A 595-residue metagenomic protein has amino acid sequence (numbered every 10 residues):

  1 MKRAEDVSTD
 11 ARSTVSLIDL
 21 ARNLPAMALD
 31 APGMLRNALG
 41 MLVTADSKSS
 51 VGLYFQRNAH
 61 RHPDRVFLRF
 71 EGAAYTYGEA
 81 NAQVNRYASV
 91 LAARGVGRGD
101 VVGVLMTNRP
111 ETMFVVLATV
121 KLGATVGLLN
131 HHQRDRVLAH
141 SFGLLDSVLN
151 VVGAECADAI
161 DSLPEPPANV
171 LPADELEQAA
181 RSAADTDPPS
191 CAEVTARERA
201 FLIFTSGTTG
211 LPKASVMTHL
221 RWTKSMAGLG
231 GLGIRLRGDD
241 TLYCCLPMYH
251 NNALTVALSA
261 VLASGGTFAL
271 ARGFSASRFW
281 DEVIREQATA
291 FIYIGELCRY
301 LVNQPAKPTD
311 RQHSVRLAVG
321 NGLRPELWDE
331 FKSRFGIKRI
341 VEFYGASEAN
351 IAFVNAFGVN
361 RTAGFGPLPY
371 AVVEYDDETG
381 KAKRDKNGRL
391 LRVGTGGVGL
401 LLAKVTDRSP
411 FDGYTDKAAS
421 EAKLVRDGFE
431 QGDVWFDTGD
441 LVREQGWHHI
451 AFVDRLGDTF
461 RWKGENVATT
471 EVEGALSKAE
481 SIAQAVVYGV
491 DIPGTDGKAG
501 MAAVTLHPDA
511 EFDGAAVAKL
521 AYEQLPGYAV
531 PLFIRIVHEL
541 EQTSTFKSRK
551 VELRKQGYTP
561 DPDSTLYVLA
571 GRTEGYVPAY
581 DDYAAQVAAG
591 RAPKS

Functional and structural regions predicted by a protein language model:
V43-K48, G52, Q56, D64-L117 (+2 more regions): Conserved AMP-binding/adenylate-forming core of the ANL superfamily
T76-G78, A200-K224: Conserved AMP-binding A3 loop
N81-S89, A196, S215-R237, C245 (+2 more regions): Conserved structural elements of the adenylate-forming
T112, Q133, G345, V405 (+5 more regions): AMP-binding/adenylate-forming catalytic core of the ANL superfamily
G123, T223-T241, Y249-T289: Conserved AMP-binding/adenylation subdomain of ANL enzymes
D185-F204, L211, R235-T241: Conserved pre-ATP/AMP-binding loop-to-beta segment of ANL
A263, R285-Y293, V302-D376, P410-F411: Gly/Ser/Thr-rich phosphate-binding loop
L525-S548, T565-P593: AMP-binding/adenylate-forming catalytic domain of the ANL superfamily
